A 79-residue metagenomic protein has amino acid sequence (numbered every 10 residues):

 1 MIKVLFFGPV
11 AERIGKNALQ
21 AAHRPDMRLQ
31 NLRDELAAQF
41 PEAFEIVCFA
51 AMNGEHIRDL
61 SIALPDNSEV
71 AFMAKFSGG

Functional and structural regions predicted by a protein language model:
M1-G78: Ubiquitin-like/PB1-type beta-grasp interaction modules and other compact soluble beta-rich domains
